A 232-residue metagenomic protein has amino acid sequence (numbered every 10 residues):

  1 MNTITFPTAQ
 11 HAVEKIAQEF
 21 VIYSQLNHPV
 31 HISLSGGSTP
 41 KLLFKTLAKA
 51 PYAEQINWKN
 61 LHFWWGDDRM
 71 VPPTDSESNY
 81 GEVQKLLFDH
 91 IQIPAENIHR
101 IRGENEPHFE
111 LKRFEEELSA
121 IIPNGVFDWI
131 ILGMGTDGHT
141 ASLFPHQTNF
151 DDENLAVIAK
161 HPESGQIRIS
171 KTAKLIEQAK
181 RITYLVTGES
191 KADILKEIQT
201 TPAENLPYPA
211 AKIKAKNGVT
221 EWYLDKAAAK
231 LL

Functional and structural regions predicted by a protein language model:
M1-I32: N-terminal glycine-/serine-/threonine-rich phosphate-binding loop
L26-P51: Glycine-rich N-terminal segment of FAD-binding domains in flavoprotein oxidoreductases, spanning the beta-loop-helix
L34-T39, L132-T136, T187: Glycine-rich beta-strand-to-loop/alpha-helix junction loops that act as flexible
T46-I56, G81, P145-E153, T201: A glycine- and small-aliphatic-rich helix-loop capping segment at beta-alpha/alpha-beta transitions that lines
I56-I131: Ligand-binding beta-strand-loop-alpha-helix segment within the catalytic cores of soluble metabolic enzymes
L111-K112, A141-H146, I194-I198: A short secondary-structure junction signal
I130-K174: Class I SAM-dependent methyltransferase SAM-binding "motif I" and its flanking Rossmann-like core
K180-L232: ATP/nucleoside-binding phosphotransfer catalytic cores, i.e., glycine-rich phosphate-binding loops
